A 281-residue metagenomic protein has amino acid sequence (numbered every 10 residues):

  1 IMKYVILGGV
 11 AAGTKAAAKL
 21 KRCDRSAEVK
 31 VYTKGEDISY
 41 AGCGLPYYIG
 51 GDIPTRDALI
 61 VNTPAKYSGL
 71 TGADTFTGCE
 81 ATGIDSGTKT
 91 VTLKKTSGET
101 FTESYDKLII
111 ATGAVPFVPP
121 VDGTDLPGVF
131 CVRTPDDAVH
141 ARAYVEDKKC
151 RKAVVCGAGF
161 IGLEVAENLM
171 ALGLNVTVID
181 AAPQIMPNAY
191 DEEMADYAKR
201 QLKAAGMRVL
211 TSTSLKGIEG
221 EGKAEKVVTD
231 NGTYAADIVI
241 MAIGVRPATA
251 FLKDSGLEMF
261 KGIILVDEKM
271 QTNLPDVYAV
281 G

Functional and structural regions predicted by a protein language model:
I1, G78, D147-K152, S212 (+1 more regions): Phosphate-coordination loops involved in phosphoryl transfer and adenosine-cofactor binding
M2-D74, A166-Y190: Beta1-alpha1 glycine-rich phosphate/pyrophosphate-binding loop at the start of Rossmann-like nucleotide-binding domains
L59-I60, K152-A153, F160-G217: Rossmann-like dinucleotide-binding cores of NAD(P)H-dependent redox enzymes
L70-D85, K203-L215: A conserved beta-strand/loop element that lines the FAD pocket in flavoprotein oxidoreductases
D85-T102, E219-T233: Conserved beta-strand-loop-beta-strand element in the redox core of flavoprotein oxidoreductases
I110-L172, V209, K261, V266-E268: Glycine-rich dinucleotide-binding loop and its adjacent helix/turn
D125-K149, G222-K226, D230-G281: FAD-site-proximal beta/loop scaffold in flavoenzymes
